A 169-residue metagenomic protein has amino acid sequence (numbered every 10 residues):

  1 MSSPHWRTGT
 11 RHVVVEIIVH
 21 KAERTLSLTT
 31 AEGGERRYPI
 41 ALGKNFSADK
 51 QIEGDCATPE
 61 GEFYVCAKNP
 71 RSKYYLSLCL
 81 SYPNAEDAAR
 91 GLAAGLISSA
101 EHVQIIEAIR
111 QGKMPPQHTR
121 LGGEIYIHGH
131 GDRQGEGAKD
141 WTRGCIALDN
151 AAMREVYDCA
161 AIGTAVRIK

Functional and structural regions predicted by a protein language model:
S2-E16, A22, P39-A67, I109-G112 (+1 more regions): N-terminal post-signal-peptidase region of extra-cytosolic proteins
V13, G34, P59, S72-Y74 (+1 more regions): A short, polar/charged loop/turn motif at coil->beta-strand junctions and beta-hairpin connectors
E35-R37, K44-A48, K73-Y74, G135: A short local loop/turn or secondary-structure capping micro-motif enriched for an aromatic residue
R36-Y38, F63, L76, I125: Short beta-strand segments
N69-K169: Exported/periplasmic cell-wall-interacting domains
